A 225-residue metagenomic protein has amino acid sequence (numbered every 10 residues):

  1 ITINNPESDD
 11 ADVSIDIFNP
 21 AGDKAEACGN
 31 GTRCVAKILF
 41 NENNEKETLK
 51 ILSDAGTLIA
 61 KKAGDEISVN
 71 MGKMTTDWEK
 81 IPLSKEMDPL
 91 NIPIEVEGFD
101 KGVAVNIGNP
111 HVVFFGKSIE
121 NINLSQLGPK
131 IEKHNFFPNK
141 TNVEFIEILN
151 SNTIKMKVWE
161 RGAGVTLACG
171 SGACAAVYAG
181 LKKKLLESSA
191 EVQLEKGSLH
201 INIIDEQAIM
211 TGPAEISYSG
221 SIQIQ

Functional and structural regions predicted by a protein language model:
I1-G64, V113-Q225: A glycine-rich beta-to-alpha transition motif near the start of alpha/beta enzyme domains, typified by
D54-E97: Extended Lys/Arg-rich, glycine-bearing segments that form polyanion-binding/interaction patches within enzyme domains
D77, K85-G98, A208-Q225: C-terminal domain-closing interface element
I81-L83, F99-V105, V143, I222: Generic preference for hydrophobic/aromatic residues in regular secondary structure cores
L90-E120: Internal active-site segments that recognize and position negatively charged phosphoryl groups and nucleotide moieties
